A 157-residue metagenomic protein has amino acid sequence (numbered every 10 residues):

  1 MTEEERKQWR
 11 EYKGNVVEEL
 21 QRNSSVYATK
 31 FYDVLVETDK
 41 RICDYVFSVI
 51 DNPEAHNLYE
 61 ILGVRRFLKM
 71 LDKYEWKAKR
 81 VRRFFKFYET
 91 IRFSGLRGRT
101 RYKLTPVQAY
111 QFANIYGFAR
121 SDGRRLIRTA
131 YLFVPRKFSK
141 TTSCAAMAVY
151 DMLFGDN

Functional and structural regions predicted by a protein language model:
M1-N157: Phosphate/NTP-binding elements of NTP-utilizing enzymes
